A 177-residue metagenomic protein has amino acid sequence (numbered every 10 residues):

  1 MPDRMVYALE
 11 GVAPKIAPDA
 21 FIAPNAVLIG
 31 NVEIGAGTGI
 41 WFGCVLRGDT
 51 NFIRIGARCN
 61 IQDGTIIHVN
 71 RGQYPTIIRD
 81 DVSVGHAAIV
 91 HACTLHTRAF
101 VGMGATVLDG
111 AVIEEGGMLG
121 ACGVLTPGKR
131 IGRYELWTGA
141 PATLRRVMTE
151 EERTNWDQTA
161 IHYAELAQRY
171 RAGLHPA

Functional and structural regions predicted by a protein language model:
M1-K15, D49, I55-I66, N70 (+2 more regions): Glycine-rich hexapeptide-repeat left-handed beta-helix
I16-N60, G64-V69: A positional/architectural concept
S83: Short proline/glycine- and basic residue-enriched helix-capping loop/turn segments at helix->loop/beta transitions
